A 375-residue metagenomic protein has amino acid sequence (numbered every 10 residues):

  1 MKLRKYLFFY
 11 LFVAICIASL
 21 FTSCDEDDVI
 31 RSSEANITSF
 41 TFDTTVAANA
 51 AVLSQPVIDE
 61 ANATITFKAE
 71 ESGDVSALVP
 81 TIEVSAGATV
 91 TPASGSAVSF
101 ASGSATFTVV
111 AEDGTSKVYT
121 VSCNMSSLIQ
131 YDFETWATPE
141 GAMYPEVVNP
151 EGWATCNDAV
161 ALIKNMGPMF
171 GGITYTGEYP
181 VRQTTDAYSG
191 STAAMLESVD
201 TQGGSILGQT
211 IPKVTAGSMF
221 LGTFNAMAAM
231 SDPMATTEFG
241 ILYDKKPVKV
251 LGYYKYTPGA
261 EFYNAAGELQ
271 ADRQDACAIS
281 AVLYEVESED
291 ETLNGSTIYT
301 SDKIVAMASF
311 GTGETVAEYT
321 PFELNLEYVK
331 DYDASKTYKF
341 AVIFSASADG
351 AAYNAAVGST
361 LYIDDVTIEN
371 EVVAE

Functional and structural regions predicted by a protein language model:
S19-S23: C-terminal motif of bacterial Sec signal peptides marking the signal peptidase cleavage site
D25-Y131: Beta-rich interaction/scaffold domains
N124-P168: Extracellular carbohydrate-recognition regions
D132, K249-K255, S280-V282, E323-E327 (+3 more regions): Residues within well-ordered beta-strands of beta-sheet-rich folds
Q183-G204: Short carbohydrate-recognition loop motifs
D200-E289: Extracellular-facing segments of soluble proteins and assemblies that are Gly/Ser/Thr-biased and enriched in aromatics
S288-S335, A356: Extracellular carbohydrate recognition and processing domains and analogous Trp-centered ligand-binding platforms
A334, S347-N370: Extracellular carbohydrate recognition
